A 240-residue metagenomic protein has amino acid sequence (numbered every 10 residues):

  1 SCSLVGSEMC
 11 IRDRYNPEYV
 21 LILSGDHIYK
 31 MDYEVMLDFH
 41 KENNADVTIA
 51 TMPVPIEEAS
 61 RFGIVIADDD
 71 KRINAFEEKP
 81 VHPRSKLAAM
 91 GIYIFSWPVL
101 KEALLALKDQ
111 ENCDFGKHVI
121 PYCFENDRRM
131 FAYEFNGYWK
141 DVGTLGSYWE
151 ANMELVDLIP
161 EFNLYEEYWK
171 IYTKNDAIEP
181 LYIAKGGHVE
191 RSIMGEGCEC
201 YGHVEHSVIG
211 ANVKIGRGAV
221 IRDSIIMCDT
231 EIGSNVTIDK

Functional and structural regions predicted by a protein language model:
S1-G6, C10-I11: Single conserved hydrophobic/aromatic residue that forms the stacking wall/gate of nucleotide- or nucleobase-binding
S3-L4, K30, I94, D114 (+1 more regions): Short aromatic/basic micro-patch
N16-P17, N44-A45, R128: Short, high-confidence coil segments that cap the C-terminus of an alpha-helix and link into the following beta-strand
V20: Short aromatic/hydrophobic "clamp" motif used to bind/position activated sugar donors
L23-G25: Active-site acidic Asp-centered loop
M31-P98, E102, A106-L107: Conserved core of the sugar-phosphate nucleotidyltransferase
P98-V99, L105-K240: Left-handed beta-helix
